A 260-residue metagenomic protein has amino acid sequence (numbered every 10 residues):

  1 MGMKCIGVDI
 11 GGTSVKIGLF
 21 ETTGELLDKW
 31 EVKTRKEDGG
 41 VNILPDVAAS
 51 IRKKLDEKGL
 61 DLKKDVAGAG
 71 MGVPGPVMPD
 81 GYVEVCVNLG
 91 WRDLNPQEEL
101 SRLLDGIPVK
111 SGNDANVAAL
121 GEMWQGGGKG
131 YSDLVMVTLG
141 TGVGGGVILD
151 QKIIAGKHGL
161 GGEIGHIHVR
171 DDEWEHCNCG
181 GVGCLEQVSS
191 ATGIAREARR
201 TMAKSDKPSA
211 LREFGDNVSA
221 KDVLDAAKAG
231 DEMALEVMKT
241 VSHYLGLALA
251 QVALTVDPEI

Functional and structural regions predicted by a protein language model:
M1-G68, V77-D80, E98-V109, G121-Y131 (+2 more regions): ATP-binding/phosphotransfer module of carbohydrate and carboxylate kinases, centering on a glycine-rich
D9, G68-P74, M136-G142, G146-I148: Short beta-strand segments
W30-V32, V87, K157: Short hydrophobic alpha-helix segments
G75-P79, N116-A119, G144: Short, active-site-adjacent cap segments at secondary-structure transitions
Y82-R92: A charged helix-plus-loop insertion that forms the helical arch/lid used to bind and gate nucleic-acid substrates
S111-N113: Short loop/edge segments at beta-strand edges and connector loops that shape dinucleotide/nucleotide cofactor-binding
A118-W124, G145-V147, H166-I167: Adenylate-forming
L160-I164: Structural signature of FAD isoalloxazine-binding scaffolds in flavoprotein oxidoreductases
